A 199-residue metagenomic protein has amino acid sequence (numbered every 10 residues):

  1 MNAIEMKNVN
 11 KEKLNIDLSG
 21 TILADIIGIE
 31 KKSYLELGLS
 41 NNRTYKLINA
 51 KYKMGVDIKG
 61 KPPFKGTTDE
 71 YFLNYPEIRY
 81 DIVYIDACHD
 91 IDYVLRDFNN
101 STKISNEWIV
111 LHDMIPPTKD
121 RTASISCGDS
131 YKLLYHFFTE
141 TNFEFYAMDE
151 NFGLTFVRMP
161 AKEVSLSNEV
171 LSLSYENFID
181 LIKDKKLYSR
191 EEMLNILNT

Functional and structural regions predicted by a protein language model:
M1-Y84, C88-V110, M114-T199: A short alpha-helical cap/connector motif
